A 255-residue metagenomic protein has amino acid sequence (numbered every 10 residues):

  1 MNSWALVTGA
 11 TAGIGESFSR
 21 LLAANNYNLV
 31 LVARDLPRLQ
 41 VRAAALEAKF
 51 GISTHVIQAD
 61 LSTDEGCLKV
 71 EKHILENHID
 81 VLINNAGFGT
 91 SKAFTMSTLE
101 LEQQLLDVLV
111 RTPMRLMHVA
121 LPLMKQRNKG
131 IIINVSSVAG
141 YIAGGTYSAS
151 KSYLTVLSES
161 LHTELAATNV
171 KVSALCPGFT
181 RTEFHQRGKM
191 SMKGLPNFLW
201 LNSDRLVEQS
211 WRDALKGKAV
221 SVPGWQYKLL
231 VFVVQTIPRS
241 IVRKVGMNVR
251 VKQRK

Functional and structural regions predicted by a protein language model:
W4, T11-A12: Conserved glycine-rich cofactor-binding loop
N25-R42: Conserved glycine-rich Rossmann-like NAD(P)H-binding loop of the short-chain dehydrogenase/reductase
N85-T90: Conserved NAD(P)H cofactor-binding loop of Rossmann-fold oxidoreductase domains
A93-T95, L101-L106: Substrate-binding pocket helix/loop in short-chain dehydrogenase/reductase
M117, S150-Y153: Active-site helix of classical SDR
S137: Residue(s) in the substrate-gating loop at a strand-loop-helix junction that position the organic substrate next
A174, G194-L230: C-terminal helical subdomain
